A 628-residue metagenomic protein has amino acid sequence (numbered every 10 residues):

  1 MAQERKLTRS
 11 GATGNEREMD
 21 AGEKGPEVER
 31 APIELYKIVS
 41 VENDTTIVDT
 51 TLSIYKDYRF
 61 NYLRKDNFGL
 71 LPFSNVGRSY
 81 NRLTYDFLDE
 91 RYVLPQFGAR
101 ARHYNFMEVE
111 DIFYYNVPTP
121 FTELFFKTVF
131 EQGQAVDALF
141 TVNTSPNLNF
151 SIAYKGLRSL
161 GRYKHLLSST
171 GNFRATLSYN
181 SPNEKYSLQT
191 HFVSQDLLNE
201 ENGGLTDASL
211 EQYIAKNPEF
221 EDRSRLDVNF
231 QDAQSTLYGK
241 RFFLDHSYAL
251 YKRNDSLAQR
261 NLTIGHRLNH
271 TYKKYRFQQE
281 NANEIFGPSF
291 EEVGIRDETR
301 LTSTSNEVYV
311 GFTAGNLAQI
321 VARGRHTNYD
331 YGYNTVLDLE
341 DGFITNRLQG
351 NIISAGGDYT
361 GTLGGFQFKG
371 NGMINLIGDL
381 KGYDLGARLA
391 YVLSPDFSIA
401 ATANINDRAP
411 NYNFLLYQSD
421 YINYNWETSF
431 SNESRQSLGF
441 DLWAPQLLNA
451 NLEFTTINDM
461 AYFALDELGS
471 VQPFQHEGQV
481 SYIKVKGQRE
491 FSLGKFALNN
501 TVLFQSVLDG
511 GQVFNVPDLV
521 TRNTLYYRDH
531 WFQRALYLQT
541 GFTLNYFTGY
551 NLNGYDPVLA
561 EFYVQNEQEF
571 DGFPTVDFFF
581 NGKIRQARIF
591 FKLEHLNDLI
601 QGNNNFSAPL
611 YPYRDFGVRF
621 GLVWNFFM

Functional and structural regions predicted by a protein language model:
M1-N61: Sec-dependent signal peptide cleavage junction
V28, L35-V39, N43-T45, T50 (+6 more regions): Outer-membrane beta-barrel proteins
K56-V109, N116: Low-complexity, highly charged intrinsically disordered N-terminal segments that act as targeting/localization
P95-F97, E108-Y114, P118-F140, G161: Short strand-turn segments of transmembrane beta-barrel domains in outer membranes, especially the first one or two
V117-T119, T236-Q279, V293-M628: Exposed, low-structure sequence patches enriched in small/polar residues
F126-F130, T144, G156-R158, S194-D196 (+3 more regions): Short, flexible loop/turn elements at secondary-structure junctions
Q134-G156, H165-L198: Transmembrane beta-barrel wall of Gram-negative outer-membrane proteins
E184-S247, Y275-N283, E291-E292, T299 (+1 more regions): Flexible loop and strand-edge segments within Gram-negative outer membrane beta-barrel domains
